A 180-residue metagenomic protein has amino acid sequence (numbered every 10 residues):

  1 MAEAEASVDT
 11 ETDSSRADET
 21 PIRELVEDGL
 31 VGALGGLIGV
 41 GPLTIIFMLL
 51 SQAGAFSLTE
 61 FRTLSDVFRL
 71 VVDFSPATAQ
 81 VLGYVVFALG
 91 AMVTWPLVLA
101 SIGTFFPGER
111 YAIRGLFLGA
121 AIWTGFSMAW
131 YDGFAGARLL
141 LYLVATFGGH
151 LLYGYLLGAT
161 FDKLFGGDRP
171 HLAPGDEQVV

Functional and structural regions predicted by a protein language model:
M1-G39, T160-V180: Haloarchaeal acidic low-complexity proteome signature biased toward cell-envelope/secretome components but also
D18-L25, F68-P76, D132-G136: Helix-boundary and loop/linker segments of multi-pass membrane transporters
V40-G41, G119-A129: Aromatic-anchored segments of alpha-helical transmembrane domains
I45-Q52, D73-L82, F106-R110: Short juxtamembrane and helix-loop transition motifs at transmembrane-helix boundaries in membrane proteins
Q52-A77: Membrane-interface interhelical connector segments
V81-L99: Hydrophobic alpha-helical transmembrane segments
A100-A121: Internal alpha-helical transmembrane segments of multi-pass membrane proteins
A129-V180: Alpha-helical transmembrane segments of multi-pass integral membrane proteins, characterized by long hydrophobic
